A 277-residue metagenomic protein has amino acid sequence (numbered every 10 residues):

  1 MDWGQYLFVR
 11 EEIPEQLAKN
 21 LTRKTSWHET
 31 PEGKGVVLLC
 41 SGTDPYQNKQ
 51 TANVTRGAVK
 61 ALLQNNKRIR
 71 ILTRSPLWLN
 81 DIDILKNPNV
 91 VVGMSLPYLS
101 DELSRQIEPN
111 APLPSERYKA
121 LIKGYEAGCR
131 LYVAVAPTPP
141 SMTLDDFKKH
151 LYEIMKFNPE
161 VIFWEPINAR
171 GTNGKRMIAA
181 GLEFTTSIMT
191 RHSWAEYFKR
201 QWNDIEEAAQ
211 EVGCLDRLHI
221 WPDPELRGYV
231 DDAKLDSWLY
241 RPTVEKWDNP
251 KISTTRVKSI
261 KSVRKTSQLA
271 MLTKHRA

Functional and structural regions predicted by a protein language model:
M1-G93, D101-E102: Conserved Radical SAM active-site core
Q5-E12, Q50, V54, E108-E116 (+3 more regions): Alpha-helix N-cap and loop-to-helix initiation/capping positions
V37-L39, I69-I71, V92-M94, L131-V135 (+2 more regions): Hydrophobic faces of well-ordered beta-strands that scaffold small-molecule active sites in alpha/beta enzyme cores
V37-Q47, P76-L79, V92-A111, T138-P140 (+2 more regions): Conserved radical SAM core fold
V54-A58, D81, E116-A120, D146-I154 (+1 more regions): A general structural detector for well-ordered alpha-helical segments in enzyme core domains, enriched
V59, L63, K86, Y118-A127 (+1 more regions): Surface-exposed amphipathic alpha-helices with a cationic face
N110, A120-L144: Conserved strand-turn element in the central/C-terminal portion of the radical SAM core barrel that lines
D145-A277: Auxiliary Fe-S-binding modules of radical SAM enzymes
